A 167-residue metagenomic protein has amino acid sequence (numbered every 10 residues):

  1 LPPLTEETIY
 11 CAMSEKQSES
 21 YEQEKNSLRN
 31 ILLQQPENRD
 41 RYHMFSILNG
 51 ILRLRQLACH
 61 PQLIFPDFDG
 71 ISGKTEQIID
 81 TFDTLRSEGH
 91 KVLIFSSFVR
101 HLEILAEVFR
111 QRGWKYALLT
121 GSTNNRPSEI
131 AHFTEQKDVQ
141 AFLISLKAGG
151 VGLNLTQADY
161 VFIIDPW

Functional and structural regions predicted by a protein language model:
P2-Q23, P36-L153, Q157: Conserved Helicase C-terminal RecA-like lobe
S27-Q34: Cytochrome P450 catalytic domain signature, combining two hallmark sequence patches
T120-G121, I164-W167: Short beta->alpha connector loops at strand-helix junctions that form conserved, small/polar/Pro-enriched
V161: Short conserved active-site loop signatures built around small residues
